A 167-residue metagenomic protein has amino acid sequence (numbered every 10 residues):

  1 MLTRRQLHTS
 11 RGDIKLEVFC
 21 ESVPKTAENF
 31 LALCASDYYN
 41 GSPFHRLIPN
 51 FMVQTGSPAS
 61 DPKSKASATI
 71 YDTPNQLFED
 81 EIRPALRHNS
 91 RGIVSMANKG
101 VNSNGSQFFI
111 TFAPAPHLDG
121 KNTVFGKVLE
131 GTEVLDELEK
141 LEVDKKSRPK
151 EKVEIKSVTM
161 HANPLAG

Functional and structural regions predicted by a protein language model:
M1-G167: Cyclophilin-like peptidyl-prolyl cis-trans isomerases
